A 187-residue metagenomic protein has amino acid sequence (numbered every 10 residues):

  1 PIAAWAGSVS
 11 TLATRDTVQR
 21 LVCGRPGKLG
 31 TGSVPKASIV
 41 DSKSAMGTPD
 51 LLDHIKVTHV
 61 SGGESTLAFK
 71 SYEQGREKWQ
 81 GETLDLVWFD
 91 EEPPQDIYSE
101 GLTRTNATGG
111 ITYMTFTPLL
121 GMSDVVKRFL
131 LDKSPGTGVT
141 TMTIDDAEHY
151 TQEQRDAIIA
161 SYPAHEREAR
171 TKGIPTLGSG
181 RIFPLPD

Functional and structural regions predicted by a protein language model:
P1-I2, G110: Nucleotide donor/acceptor-binding cores
I2-T14, M142: Conserved RecA-like ASCE P-loop NTPase motor core of nucleic-acid helicases/translocases
A13-D85, P175-G178: Inter-Walker segment of RecA-like/P-loop motor cores
L86, P94-Y162: ASCE P-loop NTPase helicase motor core
E91: Catalytic glutamate of the conserved HExxH
A147-D187: ATPase catalytic-site recognition across NTP-hydrolyzing enzymes
